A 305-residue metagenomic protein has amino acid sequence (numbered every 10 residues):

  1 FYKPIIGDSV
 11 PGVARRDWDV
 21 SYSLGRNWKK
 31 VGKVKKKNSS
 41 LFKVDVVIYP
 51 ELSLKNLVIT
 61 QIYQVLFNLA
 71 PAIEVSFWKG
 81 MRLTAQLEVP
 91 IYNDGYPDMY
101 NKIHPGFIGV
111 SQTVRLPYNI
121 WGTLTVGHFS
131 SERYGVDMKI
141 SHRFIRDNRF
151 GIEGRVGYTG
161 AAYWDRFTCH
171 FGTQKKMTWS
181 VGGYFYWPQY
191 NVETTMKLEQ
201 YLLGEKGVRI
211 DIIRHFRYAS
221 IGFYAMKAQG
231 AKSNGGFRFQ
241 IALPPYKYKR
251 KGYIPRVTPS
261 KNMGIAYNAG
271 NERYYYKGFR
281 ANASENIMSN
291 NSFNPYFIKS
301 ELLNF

Functional and structural regions predicted by a protein language model:
F1-K36, S40, I48, T159-W164 (+4 more regions): Flexible, glycine-rich linker and terminal segments associated with outer-membrane beta-barrel/transport systems
D8, D17-D19, D45, D94 (+5 more regions): Acidic-enriched, low-complexity/disordered segments with a strong bias for Aspartate over Glutamate
V31-Y100, H104-L124: Core alpha-helical transmembrane segments of integral membrane proteins
K36, F67-F77, N101-L116, G135-V156 (+3 more regions): Feature captures outer-membrane beta-barrel proteins of Gram-negative bacteria and organelles
V46-I59, L83-N93, V114-F129, G151-R166 (+3 more regions): Transmembrane beta-strand segments that form the barrel wall of outer-membrane beta-barrel proteins
T60, Y96-Y100, Y134-K139, W164-H170 (+3 more regions): Outer-membrane beta-barrel translocator domains and adjoining extracellular loop/strand segments of Gram-negative
T60-V65, M99-H104, H128-E132, H170-K175 (+2 more regions): Replace "Gram-negative outer membrane beta-barrel proteins" with "bacterial and organellar outer membrane beta-barrel
